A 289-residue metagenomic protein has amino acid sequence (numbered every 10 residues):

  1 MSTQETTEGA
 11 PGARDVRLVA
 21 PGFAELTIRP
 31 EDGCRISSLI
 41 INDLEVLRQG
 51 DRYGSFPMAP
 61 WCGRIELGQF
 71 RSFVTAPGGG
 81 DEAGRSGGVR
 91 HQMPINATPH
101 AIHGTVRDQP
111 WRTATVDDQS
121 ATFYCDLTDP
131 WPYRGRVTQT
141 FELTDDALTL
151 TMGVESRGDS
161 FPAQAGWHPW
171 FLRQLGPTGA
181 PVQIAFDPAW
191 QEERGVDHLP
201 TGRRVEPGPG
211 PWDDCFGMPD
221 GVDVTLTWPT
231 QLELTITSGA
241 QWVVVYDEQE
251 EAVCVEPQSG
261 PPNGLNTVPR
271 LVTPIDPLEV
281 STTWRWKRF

Functional and structural regions predicted by a protein language model:
M1, E8-A10, D81, I95-T144: Extended, loop-rich substrate-binding clefts of extracytoplasmic carbohydrate-active enzymes
M1-V89, D220-G239, D276-F289: Beta-strand-rich N-terminal accessory domains
G68-F70, T138-T140, V268-T273: Beta-strand-rich interaction surfaces with strong enrichment in secreted/lumenal proteins
R71-P77, A114-S120, E142-A147, L175-G179 (+1 more regions): A short, structured loop/turn motif at beta-sheet edges
C125-P169, Q174: Acidic, contiguous internal or C-terminal segments within carbohydrate-active enzymes that form a structured patch used
G158-P162, P169-G239: Active-site/ligand-binding surface loops and adjacent short beta/alpha elements that line catalytic pockets across
L226-P262: Glycine-rich active-site loops that engage anionic ligands at enzyme catalytic sites
E256-F289: C-terminal structured interaction module
